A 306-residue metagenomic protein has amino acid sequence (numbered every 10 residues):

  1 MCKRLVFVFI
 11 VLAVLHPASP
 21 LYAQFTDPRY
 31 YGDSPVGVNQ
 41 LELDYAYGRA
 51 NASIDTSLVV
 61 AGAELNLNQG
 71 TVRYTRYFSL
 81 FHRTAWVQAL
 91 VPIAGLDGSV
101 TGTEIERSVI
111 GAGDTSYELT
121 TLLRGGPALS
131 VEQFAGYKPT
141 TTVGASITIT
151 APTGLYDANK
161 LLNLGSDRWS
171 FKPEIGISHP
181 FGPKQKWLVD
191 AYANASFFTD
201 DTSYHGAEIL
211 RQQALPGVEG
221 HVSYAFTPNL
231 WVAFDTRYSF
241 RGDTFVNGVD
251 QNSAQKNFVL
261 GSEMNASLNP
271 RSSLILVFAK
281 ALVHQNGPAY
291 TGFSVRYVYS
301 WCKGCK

Functional and structural regions predicted by a protein language model:
P20-E42, G125-T141, C302-K306: Outer-membrane beta-barrel biogenesis signature
V36, G48, S79-H82, A94 (+5 more regions): Outer-membrane beta-barrel channels and translocator barrels
G37, E64-G70, S108-Y117, T141 (+4 more regions): Residues that define the transmembrane beta-barrel architecture of outer-membrane proteins
N39-L41, A85-A89, T141-I147, F171 (+4 more regions): Transmembrane beta-strands of outer-membrane beta-barrel proteins
Y45, R76-F78, T121-L123, I149 (+5 more regions): Residue-level signature of outer-membrane beta-barrel architecture
G48-Q69, E104-I105, A158-N163: Surface-exposed strand-loop-strand hairpins of Gram-negative outer-membrane beta-barrel proteins
A52, D201-K306: Outer membrane beta-barrel transmembrane domains
G95-R211: Outer-membrane pore/translocation modules
